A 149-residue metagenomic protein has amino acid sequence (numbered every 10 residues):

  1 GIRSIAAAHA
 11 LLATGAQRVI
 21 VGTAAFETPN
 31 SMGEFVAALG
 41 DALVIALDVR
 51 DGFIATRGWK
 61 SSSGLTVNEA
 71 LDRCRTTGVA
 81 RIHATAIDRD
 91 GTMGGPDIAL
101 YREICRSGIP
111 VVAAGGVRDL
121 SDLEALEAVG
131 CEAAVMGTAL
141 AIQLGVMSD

Functional and structural regions predicted by a protein language model:
G1-R18, I98-M136: Catalytic cores of alpha/beta
R3-D90: Conserved anion-binding
A24-F26, T66, A70, T85 (+4 more regions): Aromatic-enriched hydrophobic runs in primary sequence
E27, T66, D97, R118-D119 (+1 more regions): A diffuse structural propensity rather than consistent per-protein peaks
N30-A38, L43, C105, L123-D149: C-terminal helical cap(s) of enzyme catalytic domains, especially alpha/beta-barrels
V44-I54, P110-V117, G137-I142: Short, basic, helix/turn surface patches
D90, D119-S121, I142: Active-site environment of divalent metal-dependent phosphoester hydrolases
M93-G94: RNA substrate-recognition surfaces in RNA-acting enzymes
